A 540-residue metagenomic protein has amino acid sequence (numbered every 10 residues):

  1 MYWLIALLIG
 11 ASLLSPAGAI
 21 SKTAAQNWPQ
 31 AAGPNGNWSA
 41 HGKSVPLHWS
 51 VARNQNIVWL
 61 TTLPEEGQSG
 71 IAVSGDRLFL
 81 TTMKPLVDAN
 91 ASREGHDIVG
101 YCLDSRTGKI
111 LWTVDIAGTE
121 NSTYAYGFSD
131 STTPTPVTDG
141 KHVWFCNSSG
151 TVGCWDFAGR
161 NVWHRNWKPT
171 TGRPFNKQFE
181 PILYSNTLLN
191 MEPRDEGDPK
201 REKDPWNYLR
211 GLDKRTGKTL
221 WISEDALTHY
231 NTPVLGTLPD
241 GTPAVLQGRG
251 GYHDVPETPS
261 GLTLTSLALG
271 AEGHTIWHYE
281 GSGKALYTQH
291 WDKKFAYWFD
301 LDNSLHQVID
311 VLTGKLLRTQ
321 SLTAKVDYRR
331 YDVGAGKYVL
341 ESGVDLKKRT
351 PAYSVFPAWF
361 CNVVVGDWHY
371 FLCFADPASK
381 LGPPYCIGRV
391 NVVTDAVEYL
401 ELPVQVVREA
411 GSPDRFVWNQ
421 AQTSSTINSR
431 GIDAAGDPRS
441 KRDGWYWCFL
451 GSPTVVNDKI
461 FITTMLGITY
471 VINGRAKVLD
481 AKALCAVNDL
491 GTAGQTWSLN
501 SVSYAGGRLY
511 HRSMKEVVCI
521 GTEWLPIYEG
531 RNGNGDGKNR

Functional and structural regions predicted by a protein language model:
W3-S15: Bacterial N-terminal signal peptides
G18-R540: Noncatalytic, solvent-exposed loop/strand surfaces of beta-propeller-type extracellular/periplasmic domains
